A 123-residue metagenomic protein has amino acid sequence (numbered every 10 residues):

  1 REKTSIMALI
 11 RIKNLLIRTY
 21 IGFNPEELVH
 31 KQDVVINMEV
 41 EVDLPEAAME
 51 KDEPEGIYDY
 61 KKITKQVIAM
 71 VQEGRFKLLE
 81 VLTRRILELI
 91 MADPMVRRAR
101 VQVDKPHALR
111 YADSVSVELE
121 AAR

Functional and structural regions predicted by a protein language model:
S5-R123: N-terminal, polar/charged subdomain of small-to-medium soluble alpha/beta proteins
